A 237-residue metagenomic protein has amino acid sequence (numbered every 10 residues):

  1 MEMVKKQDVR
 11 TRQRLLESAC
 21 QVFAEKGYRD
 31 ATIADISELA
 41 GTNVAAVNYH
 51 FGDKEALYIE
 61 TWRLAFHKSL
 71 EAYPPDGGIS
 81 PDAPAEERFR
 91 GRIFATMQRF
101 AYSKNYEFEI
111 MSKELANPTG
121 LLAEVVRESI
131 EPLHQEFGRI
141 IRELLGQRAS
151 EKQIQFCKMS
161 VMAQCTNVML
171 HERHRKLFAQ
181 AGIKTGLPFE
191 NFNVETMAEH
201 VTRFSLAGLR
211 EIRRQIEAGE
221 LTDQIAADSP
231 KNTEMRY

Functional and structural regions predicted by a protein language model:
E2, G91, A95-Y102, E131-Q155 (+1 more regions): C-terminal peripheral helix-coil segments that are non-catalytic and often amphipathic
V9-E17, H50-G78, R127: An amphipathic alpha-helix adjacent to DNA-recognition modules
R14, V22-A56, E60: Helix-turn-helix
E60, P74-Y106, I154-V161: Hydrophobic alpha-helical connector segments
L64, I110-E114, E128, S160 (+1 more regions): Short acidic/histidine-centered micro-motifs embedded in hydrophobic/aromatic stretches that mark compact functional
Y102-E124, E172-A181: Amphipathic alpha-helical segments used for helix-helix packing
